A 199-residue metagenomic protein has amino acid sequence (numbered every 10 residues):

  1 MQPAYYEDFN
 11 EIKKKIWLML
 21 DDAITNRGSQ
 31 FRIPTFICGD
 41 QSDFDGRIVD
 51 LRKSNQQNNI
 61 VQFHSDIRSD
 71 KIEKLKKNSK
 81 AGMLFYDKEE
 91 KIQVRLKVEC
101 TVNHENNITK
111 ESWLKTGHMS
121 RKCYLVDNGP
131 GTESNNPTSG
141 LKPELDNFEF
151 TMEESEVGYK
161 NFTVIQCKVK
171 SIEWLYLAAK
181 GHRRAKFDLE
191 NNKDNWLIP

Functional and structural regions predicted by a protein language model:
M1-P199: Binding-site signature for planar aromatic cofactors or substrates
